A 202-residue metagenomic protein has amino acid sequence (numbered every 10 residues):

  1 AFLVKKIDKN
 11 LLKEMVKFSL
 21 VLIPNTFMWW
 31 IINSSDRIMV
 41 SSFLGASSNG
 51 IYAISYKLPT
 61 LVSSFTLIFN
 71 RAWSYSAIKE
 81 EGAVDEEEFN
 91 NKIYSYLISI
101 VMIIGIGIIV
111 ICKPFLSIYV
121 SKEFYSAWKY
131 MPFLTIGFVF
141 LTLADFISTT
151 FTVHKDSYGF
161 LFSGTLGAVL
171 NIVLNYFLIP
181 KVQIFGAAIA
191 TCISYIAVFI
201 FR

Functional and structural regions predicted by a protein language model:
A1, N25, W29-N33, Y56-P59 (+4 more regions): Short runs within selected transmembrane alpha-helices of multi-pass transporters and secretion channels
A1-N33, A72, S76-E88: Interhelical loop/hinge segments that connect adjacent transmembrane helices in multipass membrane
L11-F18, E87-M102, Y125-F133, F151-S163: Membrane-water interface at loop-to-transmembrane-helix junctions
E14-F18, L22, V40-T60, Y125-W128 (+1 more regions): Interfacial/gating helices of multi-pass transporter permease domains
V21, D36-I38, S48-T66, S95-Y96 (+2 more regions): Alpha-helical transmembrane segments of polytopic membrane transporters and translocases
L44-S47, E81, K155-S157, V182: Membrane-helix interface residues
S55, P59-V101, S148-V153: Helix-loop junctions and terminal segments of transmembrane helices in multi-pass membrane transport/translocation
I103-K122, F177, K181: Short membrane-interface helical motifs at transmembrane helix boundaries in multi-pass membrane transporters
